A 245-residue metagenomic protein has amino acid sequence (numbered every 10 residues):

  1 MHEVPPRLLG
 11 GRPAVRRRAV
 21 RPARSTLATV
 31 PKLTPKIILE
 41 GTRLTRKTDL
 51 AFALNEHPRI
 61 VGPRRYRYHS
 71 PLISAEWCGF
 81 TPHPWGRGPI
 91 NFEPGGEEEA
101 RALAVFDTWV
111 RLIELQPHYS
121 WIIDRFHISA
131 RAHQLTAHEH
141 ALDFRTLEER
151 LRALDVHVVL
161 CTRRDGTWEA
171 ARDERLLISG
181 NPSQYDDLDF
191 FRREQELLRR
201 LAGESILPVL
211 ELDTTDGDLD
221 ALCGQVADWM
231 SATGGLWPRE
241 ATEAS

Functional and structural regions predicted by a protein language model:
L9-R24: N-terminal pre-Walker A segment at the start of P-loop NTPase domains
T26-T34: Phosphate-binding P-loop
L39: Hydrophobic anchor at the beta1->P-loop junction of P-loop NTPases
T45, F52-E114, H133-L135: Conserved substrate/cofactor phosphate-moiety recognition/catalytic segment in nucleotide-dependent phosphotransferases
E99-W109, A137-L147, Q184-E196, C223-A227: Well-ordered, non-membrane alpha-helical segments in soluble/globular domains
P117-W121, D155-H157: Loop/turn-to-beta-strand initiation segments
H140-A141, E148-R200: A glycine- and Lys/Arg-enriched "phosphate-lid" helix/loop adjacent to the NTP-binding pocket of small-molecule kinases
E196-S245: NTP-dependent small-molecule kinase module
